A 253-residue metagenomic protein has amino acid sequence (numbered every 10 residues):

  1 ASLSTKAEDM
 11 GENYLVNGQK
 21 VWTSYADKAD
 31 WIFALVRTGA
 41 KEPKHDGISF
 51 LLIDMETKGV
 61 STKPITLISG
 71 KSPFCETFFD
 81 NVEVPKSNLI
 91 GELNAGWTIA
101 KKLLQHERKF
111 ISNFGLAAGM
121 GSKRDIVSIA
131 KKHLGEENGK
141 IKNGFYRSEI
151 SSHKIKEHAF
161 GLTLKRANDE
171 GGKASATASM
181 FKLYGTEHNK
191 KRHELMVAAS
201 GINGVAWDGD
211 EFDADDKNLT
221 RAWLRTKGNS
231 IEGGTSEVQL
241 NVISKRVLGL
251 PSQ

Functional and structural regions predicted by a protein language model:
L3, W22, W31-F33, F50 (+8 more regions): Tryptophan-centric aromatic hotspots in well-structured domains and transmembrane helices
T5-E8: A structural signal for short hydrophobic beta-strand segments in well-ordered beta-sheet cores
N13, N17-K63: A short core secondary-structure module
V21-A26, I68-S69, G228-G233: Glycine-rich phosphate/pyrophosphate-binding beta-alpha loops
G59-G161, N229: Glycine-rich beta->alpha junctions and the first turn(s) of the following alpha-helix
W97-L116, S200-Q253: Glycine-rich phosphate/cofactor-binding loops in nucleotide/flavin-utilizing enzymes
G135-N138, H158-E211: C-terminal helix-coil-helix/basic helical segment that borders enzyme active sites and/or dimer interfaces and provides
F145-S152, S175-T186, T220-R225: Alpha-helical scaffold segments that form or flank carboxylate-/histidine-based iron centers
